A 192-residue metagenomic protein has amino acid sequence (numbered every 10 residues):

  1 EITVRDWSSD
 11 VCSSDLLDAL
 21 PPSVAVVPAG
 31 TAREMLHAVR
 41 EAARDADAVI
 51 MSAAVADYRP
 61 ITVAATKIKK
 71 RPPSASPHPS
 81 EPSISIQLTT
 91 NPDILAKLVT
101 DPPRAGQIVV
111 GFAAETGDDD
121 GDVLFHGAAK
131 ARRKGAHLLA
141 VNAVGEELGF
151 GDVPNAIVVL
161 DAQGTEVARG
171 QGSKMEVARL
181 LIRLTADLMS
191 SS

Functional and structural regions predicted by a protein language model:
E1-V11: Single conserved hydrophobic/aromatic residue that forms the stacking wall/gate of nucleotide- or nucleobase-binding
S9-S192: A cross-family phosphate/adenosyl-ligand binding-site feature
